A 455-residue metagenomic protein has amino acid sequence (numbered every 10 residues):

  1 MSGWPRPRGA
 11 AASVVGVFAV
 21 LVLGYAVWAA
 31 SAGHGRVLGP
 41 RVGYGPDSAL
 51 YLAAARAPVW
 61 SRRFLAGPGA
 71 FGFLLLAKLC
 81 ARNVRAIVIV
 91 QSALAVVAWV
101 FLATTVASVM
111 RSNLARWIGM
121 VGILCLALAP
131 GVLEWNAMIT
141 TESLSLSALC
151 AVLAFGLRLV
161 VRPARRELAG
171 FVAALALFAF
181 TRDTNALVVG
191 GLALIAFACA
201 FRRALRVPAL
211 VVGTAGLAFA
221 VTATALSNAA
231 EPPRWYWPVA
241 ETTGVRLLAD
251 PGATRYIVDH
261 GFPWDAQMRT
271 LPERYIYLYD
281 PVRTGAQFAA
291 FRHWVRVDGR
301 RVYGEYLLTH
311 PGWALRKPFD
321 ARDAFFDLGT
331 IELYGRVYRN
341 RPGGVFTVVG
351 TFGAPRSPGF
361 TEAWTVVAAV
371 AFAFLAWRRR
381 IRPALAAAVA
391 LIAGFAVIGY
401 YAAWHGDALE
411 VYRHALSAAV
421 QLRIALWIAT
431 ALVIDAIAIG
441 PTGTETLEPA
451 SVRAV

Functional and structural regions predicted by a protein language model:
M1-S31, V211, G440-P441, E448-V455: Start-transfer (signal-anchor) and selected internal transmembrane alpha helices of multi-pass inner/ER membrane
G9-A11, R85-L94, A314-I392: Membrane-interface anchor segments at the N-terminal boundary of transmembrane helices in multi-pass membrane enzymes
A30-L52, R63-L76, R82-R85, V295-R296: Extracytoplasmic catalytic/substrate-binding loops of multi-pass membrane glycan-assembly enzymes
G67-L75, R82-V100, M120, W135: Loop-to-helix entry region of an early transmembrane alpha helix in multi-pass inner-membrane enzymes
I89-N113, A151: Transmembrane-helix motifs of polytopic, lipid-linked glycan transferases
V152-L168, A200: Membrane-interface transmembrane helices that cradle and orient dolichyl/undecaprenyl
L168-R182, G213-A220: Membrane-interface alpha helices of multi-pass inner-membrane proteins
A229-V337: Membrane-proximal stem/loop segments at transmembrane-domain junctions that anchor or position
